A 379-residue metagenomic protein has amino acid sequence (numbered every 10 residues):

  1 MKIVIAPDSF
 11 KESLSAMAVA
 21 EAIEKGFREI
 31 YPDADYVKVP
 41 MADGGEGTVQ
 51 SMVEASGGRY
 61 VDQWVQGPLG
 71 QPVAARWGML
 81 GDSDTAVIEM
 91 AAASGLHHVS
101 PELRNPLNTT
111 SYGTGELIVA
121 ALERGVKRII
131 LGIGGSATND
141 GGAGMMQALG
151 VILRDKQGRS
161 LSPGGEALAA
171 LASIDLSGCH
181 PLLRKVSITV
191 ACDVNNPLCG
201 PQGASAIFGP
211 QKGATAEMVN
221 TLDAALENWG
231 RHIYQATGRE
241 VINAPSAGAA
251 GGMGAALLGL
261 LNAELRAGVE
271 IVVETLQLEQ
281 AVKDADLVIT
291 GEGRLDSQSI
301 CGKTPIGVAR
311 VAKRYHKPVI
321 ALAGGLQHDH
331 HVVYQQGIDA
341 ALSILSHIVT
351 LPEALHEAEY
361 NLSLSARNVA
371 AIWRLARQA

Functional and structural regions predicted by a protein language model:
M1-I133, A137-A379: N-terminal loops that bind phosphate or other acidic moieties and the adjacent beta-alpha structural core
